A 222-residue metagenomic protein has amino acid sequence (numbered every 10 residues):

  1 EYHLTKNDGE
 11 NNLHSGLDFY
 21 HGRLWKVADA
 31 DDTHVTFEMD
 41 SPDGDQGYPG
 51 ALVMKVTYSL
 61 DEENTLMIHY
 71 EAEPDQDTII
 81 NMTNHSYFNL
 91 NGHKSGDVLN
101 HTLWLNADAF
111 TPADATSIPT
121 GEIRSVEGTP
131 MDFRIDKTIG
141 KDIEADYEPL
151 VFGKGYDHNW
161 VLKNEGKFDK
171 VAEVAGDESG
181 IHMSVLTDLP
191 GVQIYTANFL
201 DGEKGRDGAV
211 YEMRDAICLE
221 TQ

Functional and structural regions predicted by a protein language model:
E1-Q222: An exposed, glycine/acidic-rich loop-and-rim segment of catalytic or binding clefts
